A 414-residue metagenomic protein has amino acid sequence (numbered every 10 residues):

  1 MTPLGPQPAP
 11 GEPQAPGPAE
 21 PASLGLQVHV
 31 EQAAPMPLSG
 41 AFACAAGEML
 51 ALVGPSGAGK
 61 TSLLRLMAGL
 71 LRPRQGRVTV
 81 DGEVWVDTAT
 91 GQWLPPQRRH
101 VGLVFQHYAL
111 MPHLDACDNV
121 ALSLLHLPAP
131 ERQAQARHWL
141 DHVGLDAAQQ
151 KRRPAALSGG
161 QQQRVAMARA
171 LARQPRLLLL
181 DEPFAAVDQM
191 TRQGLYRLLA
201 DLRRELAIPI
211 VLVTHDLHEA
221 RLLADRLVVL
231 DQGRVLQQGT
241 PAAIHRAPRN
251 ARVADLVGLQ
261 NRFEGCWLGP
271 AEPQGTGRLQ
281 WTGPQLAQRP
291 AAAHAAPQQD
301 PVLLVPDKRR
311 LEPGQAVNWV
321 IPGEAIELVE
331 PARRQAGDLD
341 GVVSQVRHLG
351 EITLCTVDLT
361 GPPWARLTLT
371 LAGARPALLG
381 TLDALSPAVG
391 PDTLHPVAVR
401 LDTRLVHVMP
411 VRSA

Functional and structural regions predicted by a protein language model:
T2-P6, V28-A45, M49, V53-T61 (+2 more regions): Non-catalytic connector elements of ABC transporters
A51, W93-P95, R99-A109, V211: ABC nucleotide-binding domain signature
T61, R99, Q161-R164: Conserved ABC ATPase nucleotide-binding domain "signature" region
A68: Helix-to-loop junction immediately C-terminal to a conserved catalytic motif
L71-R72, T79, L125, R204: A position-specific signal in ABC ATPase nucleotide-binding domains
G76-T88: Conserved ABC transporter NBD signature motif
W85-G102, H126, P130-Q133, I244 (+1 more regions): ABC ATPase NBD coupling module
L110, D115-D255: ABC ATPase nucleotide-binding domains
